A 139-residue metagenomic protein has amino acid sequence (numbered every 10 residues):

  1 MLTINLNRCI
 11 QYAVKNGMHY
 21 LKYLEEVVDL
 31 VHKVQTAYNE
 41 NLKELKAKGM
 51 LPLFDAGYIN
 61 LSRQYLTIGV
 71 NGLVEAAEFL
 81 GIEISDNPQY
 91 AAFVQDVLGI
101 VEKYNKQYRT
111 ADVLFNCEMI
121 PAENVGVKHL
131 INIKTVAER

Functional and structural regions predicted by a protein language model:
M1-N71, E75-E78: Structured mid-domain segments that build the active-site/substrate or prosthetic-cofactor binding neighborhood
I10-V14, I82-E83, E123-K128: Flexible loop/turn segments at secondary-structure boundaries
A13-N16, D86-A91, K134-T135: Short, structured coil/loop segments at alpha-helix boundaries
K33, A37, E78-I82, K103 (+2 more regions): Short, well-ordered loop/turn and helix-capping segments at boundaries between secondary-structure elements and domains
Q35-L53, P88, N105-M119: Flexible, glycine/charged-enriched surface loops at secondary-structure junctions
L51-Y58, V97-I100, N124: Short amphipathic alpha-helical patches
D86-N105: Short secondary-structure subsegments characteristic of cysteine-rich extracellular domains
E102, K106-R139: Extended amphipathic alpha-helical segments with heptad-repeat/coiled-coil character used for oligomerization, fusion
